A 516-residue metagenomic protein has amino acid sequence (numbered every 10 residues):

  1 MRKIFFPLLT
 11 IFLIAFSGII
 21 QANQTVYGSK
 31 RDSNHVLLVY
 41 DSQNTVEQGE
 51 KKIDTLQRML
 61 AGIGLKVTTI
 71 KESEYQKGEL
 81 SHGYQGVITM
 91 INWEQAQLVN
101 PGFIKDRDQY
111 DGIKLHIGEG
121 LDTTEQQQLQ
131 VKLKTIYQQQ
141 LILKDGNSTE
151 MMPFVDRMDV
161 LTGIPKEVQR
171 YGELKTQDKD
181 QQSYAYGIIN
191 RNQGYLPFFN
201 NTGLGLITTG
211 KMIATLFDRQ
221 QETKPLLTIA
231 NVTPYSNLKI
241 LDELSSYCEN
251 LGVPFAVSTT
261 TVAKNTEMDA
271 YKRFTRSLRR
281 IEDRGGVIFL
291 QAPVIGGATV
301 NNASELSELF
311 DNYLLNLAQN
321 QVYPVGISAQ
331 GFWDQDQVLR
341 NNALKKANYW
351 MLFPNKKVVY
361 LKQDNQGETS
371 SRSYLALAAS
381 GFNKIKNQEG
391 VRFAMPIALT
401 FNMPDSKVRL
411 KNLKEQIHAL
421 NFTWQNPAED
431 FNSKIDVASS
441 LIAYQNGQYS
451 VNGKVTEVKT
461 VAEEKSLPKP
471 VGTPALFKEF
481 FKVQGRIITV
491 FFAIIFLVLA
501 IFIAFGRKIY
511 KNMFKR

Functional and structural regions predicted by a protein language model:
N34-H35, G83-Y84, G112-I113, Q130-Q140 (+1 more regions): A glycine-centered loop/beta-turn motif at secondary-structure junctions
H35-S42, L115-E125, G252-N341, A347-N348 (+2 more regions): Metal-dependent polysaccharide deacetylase catalytic core of the NodB/CE4 family, i.e., the active-site-bearing domain
D41, S81-Q126, G285: Short alpha-beta junction capping motif
Q57-G83, A376-N387: A short, well-structured beta->alpha microelement
N200-G205, G210-R280: Active-site beta->alpha N-cap acidic-glycine motif
K224-Y235, Y374-K434: Catalytic grooves of carbohydrate-active enzymes
K345-F382, W424-N432: His/Asp/Glu-enriched short active-site or ligand-binding loop at hydrolase and phosphoryl-transfer sites
P474-L497: Juxtamembrane/start-of-transmembrane alpha-helix segments at the extracytoplasmic/lumenal side of membrane anchors
